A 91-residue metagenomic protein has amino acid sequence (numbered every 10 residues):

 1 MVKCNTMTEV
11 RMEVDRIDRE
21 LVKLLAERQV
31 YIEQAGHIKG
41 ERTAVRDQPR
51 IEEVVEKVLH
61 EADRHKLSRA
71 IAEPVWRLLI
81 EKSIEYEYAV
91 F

Functional and structural regions predicted by a protein language model:
M1-F91: Domain-level signature for soluble enzymes in the chorismate/prephenate branch of the shikimate pathway
